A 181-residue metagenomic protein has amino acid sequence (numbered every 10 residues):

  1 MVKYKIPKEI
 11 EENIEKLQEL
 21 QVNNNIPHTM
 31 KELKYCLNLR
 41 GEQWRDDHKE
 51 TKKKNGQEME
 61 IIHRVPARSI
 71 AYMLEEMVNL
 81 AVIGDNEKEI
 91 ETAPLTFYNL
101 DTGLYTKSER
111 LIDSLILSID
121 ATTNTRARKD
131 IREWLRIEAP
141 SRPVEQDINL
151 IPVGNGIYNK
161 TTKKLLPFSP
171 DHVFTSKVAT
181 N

Functional and structural regions predicted by a protein language model:
M1-N181: N-terminal nucleic-acid engagement/recognition segments and initiation subdomains in replication, restriction
